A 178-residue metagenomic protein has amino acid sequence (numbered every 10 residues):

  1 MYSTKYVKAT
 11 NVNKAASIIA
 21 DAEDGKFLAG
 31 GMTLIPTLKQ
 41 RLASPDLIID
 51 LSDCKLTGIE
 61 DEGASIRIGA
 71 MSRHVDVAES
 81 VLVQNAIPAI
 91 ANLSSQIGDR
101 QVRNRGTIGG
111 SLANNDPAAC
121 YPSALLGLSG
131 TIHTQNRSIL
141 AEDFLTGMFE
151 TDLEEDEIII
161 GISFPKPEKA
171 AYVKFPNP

Functional and structural regions predicted by a protein language model:
M1-P178: C-terminal structural segment of proteins
